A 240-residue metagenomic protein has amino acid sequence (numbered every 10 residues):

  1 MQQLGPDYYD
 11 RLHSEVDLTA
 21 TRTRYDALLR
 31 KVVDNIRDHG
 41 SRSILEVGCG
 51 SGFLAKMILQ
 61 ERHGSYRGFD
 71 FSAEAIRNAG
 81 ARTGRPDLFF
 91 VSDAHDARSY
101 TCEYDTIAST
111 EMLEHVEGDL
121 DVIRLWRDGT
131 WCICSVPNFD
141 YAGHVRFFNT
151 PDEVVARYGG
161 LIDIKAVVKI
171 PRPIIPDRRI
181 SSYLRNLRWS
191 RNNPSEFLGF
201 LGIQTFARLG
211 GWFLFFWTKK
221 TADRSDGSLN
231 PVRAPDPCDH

Functional and structural regions predicted by a protein language model:
M1-C102, T110, L120-R127, F148-L161 (+3 more regions): Conserved N-terminal segment of class I S-adenosyl-L-methionine
T106: Short, Asp-centered acidic motifs that coordinate Mg2+ and/or phosphate in catalytic or ligand-binding sites
E111-H115: Short catalytic micro-motifs in class I SAM-dependent methyltransferases
T130-N138: Conserved beta-strand signature within the Rossmann-like core of class I S-adenosyl-L-methionine
V136-P137, E153-I162, I174-S182: A general structural signal for short secondary-structure boundary/capping elements
P137-A142, I170-R172: Short "lid" loop at the C-terminus of a central beta-strand within the Rossmann-like core of SAM-dependent
G143-F147: Short, solvent-exposed loop/turn segments at secondary-structure boundaries
A166-F213: Conserved catalytic loop of SAM-dependent methyltransferase domains
